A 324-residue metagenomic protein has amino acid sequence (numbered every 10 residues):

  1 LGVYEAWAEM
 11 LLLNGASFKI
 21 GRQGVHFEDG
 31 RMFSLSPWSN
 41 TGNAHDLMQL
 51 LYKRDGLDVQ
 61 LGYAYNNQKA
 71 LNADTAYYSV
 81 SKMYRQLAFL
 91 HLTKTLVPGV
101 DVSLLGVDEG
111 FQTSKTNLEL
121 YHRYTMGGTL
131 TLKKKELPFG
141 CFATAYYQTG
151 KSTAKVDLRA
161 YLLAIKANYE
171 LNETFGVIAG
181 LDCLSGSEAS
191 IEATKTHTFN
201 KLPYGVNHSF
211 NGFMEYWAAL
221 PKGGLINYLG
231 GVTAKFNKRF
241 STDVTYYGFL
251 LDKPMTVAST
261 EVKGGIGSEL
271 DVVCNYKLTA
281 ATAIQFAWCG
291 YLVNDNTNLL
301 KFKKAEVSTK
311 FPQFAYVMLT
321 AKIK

Functional and structural regions predicted by a protein language model:
L1-A70, F89, T93-V97, D101 (+1 more regions): Outer membrane beta-barrel
L1-N14, H26-L35, K115, G150-L158 (+4 more regions): Surface-exposed loop and membrane-interface regions of Gram-negative outer-membrane beta-barrel proteins
L1-Y4, G42-D46, K53, Y84-A88 (+5 more regions): Residues that define the transmembrane beta-barrel architecture of outer-membrane proteins
N14-F18, G56-L61, P98-L104, E136-C141 (+4 more regions): Repeated loop/turn-to-beta-strand initiation elements of outer-membrane beta-barrel proteins
A16-R22, Y121-A164, T282-C289: Surface-exposed extracellular loop regions of Gram-negative outer-membrane beta-barrel proteins
R22-H26, R54-G56, Y63-K69, G106-Q112 (+6 more regions): Transmembrane beta-strands of outer-membrane beta-barrel pores
T144-Q148, T153-K235, S241-D243, V257-S259 (+1 more regions): Extracellular/periplasmic loop regions
Y246, T309-K324: Outer-membrane beta-barrel "beta-signal"
